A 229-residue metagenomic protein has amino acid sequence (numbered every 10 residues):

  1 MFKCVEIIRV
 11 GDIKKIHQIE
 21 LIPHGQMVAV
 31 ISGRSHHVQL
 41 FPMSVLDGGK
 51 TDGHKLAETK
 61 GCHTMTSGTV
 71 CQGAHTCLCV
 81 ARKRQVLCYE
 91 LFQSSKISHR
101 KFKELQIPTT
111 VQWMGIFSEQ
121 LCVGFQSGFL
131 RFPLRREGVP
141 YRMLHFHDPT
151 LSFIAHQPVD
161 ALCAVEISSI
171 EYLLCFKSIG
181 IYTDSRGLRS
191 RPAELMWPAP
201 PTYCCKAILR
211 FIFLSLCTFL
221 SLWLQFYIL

Functional and structural regions predicted by a protein language model:
M1-F176, G180-A207, L220-L229: WD40-like beta-propeller blades
